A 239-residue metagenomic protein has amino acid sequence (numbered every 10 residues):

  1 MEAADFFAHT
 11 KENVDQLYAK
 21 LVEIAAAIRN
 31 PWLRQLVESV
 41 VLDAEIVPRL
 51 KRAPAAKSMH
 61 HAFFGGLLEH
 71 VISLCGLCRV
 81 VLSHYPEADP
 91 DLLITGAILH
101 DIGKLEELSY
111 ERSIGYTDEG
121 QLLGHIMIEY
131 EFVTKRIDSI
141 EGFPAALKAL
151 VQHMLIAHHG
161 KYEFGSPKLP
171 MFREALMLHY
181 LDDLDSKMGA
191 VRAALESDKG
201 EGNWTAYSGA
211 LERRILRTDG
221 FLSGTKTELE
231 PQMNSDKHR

Functional and structural regions predicted by a protein language model:
E2-A3, T225-L229: Intrinsically disordered, low-complexity linkers and terminal tails enriched in Pro/Gly and often acidic or mixed-charge
E2-L122, A145: Acidic/His-rich, divalent-metal-binding segments that scaffold phosphate/diphosphate chemistry
V22-N30, V41-I46, G160, S186 (+3 more regions): Generic surface-pattern signal
R29-L33, E45-R49, E141, E163 (+6 more regions): Residue-level signal for secondary-structure boundary elements
S58, E69, V80-D198: Divalent metal-dependent catalytic cores for phosphoryl transfer on phosphate-bearing substrates
H179, S197, E201-G209, R213-T227: N-terminal intrinsically disordered, cationic/polar leader segments that include organellar targeting peptides
E228, Q232-R239: Short, low-complexity, charge-dense intrinsically disordered segments
